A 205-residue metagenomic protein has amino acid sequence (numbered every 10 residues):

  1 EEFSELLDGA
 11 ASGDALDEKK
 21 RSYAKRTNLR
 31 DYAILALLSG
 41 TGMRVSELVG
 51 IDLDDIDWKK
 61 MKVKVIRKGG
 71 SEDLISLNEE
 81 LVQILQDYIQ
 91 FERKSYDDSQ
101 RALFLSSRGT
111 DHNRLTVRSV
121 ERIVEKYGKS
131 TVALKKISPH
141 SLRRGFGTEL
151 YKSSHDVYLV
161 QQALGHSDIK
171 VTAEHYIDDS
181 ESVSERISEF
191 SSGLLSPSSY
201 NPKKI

Functional and structural regions predicted by a protein language model:
E1-I205: Conserved catalytic core of the tyrosine transesterase superfamily
